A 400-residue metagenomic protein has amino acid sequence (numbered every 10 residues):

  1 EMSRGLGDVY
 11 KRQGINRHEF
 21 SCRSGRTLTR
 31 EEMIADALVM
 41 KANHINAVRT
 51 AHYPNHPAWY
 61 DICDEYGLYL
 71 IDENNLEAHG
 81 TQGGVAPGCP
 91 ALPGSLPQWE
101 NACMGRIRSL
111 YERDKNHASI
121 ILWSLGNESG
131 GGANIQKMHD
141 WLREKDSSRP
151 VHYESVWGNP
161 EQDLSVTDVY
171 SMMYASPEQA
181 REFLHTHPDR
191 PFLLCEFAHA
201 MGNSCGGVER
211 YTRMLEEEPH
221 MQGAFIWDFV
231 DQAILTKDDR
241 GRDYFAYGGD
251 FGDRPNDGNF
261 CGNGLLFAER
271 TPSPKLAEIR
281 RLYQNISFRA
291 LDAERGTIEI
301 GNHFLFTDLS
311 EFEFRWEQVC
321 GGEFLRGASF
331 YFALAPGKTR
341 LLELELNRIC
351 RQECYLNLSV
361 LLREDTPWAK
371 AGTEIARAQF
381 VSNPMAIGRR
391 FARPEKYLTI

Functional and structural regions predicted by a protein language model:
E1-Y10: Single conserved hydrophobic/aromatic residue that forms the stacking wall/gate of nucleotide- or nucleobase-binding
R12, A42-I45: N-terminal structural segment of carbohydrate-active enzymes
R12-S21: Boundary/entry segment of secreted carbohydrate-active catalytic domains
F20-R30, P93-Q98: Active-site mouth loops of central-metabolism enzymes
G25-E32, A102-R106, T271: Short secondary-structure boundary/capping elements
A37-M40, A47-N263: Substrate-binding/catalytic cleft of secreted carbohydrate-active enzymes, primarily glycoside hydrolases
M214-I400: Carbohydrate-binding surfaces of carbohydrate-active enzymes
